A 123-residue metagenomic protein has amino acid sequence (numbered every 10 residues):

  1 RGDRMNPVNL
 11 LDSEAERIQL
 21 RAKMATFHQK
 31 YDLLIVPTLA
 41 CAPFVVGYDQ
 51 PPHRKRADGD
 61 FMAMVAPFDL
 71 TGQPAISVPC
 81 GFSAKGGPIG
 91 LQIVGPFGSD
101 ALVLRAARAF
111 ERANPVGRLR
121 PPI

Functional and structural regions predicted by a protein language model:
R1-L70, R118-P122: Serine-dependent amide/ester hydrolase catalytic core
L10-D12, A22, L70-I123: Structural helix-boundary/capping segments
